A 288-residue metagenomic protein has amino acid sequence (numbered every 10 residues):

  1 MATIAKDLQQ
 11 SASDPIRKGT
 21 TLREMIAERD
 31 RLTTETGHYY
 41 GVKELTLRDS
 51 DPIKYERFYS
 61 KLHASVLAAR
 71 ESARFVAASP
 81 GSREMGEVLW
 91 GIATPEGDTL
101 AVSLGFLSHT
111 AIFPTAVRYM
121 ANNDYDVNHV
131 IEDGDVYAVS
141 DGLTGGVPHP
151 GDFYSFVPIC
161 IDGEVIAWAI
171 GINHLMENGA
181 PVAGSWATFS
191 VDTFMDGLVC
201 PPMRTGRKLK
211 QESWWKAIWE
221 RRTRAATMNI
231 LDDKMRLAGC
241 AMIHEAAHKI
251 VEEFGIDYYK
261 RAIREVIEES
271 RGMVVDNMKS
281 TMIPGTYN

Functional and structural regions predicted by a protein language model:
A2-A5: Terpene synthase/cyclase
L8-P95, L100, A226-A241, E245: Intrinsically disordered, low-complexity terminal regulatory regions
L45-I161, W168: Long, structured ligand/cofactor-binding scaffold of large enzymes
R48, P52-Y55, Y59, G86 (+6 more regions): Hydrophobic alpha-helical scaffolding
S108-I112, G145-G146, E220, K279-M282 (+1 more regions): Hydrophobic core positions in small helical hairpin nucleic-acid-binding modules
H149-Y154, I170-N173, T281, G285: N-terminal nucleophile
C160-H248: Mobile "lid/hinge" segments at catalytic clefts and subdomain interfaces of large enzymes
I243-N288: Accessory "access/gating" subregions that flank catalytic or transport cores
